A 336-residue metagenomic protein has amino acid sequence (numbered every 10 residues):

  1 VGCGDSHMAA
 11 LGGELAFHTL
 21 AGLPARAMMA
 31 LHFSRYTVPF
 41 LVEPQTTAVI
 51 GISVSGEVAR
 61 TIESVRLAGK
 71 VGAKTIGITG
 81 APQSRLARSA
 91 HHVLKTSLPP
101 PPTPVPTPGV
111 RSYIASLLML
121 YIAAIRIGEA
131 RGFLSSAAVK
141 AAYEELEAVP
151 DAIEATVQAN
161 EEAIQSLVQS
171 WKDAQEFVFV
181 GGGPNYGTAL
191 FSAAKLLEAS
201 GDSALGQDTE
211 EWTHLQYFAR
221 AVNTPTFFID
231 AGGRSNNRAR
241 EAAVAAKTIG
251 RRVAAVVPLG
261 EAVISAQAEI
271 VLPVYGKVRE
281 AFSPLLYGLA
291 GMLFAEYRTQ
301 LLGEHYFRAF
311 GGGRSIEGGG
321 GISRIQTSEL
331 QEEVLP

Functional and structural regions predicted by a protein language model:
V1-A148, F218-K277: Glycine-rich phosphate-binding loops that contact phosphosugars or nucleotide phosphates
G2-L15, T19, F179, T188-E198 (+1 more regions): Conserved phosphate/anionic-ligand binding catalytic regions in large, soluble enzymes, centered on
G13, S192, D208, R240-A243 (+2 more regions): Composition- and surface-driven signal marking solvent-exposed, interaction-prone regions in large proteins
H92-P225, L302-P336: Active-site phosphate/pyrophosphate-binding segments
E129, D202, G232, T248 (+4 more regions): Short, well-ordered loop/turn and helix-capping segments at boundaries between secondary-structure elements and domains
F179-G183, A204-D208, F228-A231, N236 (+3 more regions): Glycine-rich anion-binding loop/nest that anchors nucleotide
I264-V271, Y275-A295, T299: Structured C-terminal subdomain patch of bacterial secreted/periplasmic proteins
